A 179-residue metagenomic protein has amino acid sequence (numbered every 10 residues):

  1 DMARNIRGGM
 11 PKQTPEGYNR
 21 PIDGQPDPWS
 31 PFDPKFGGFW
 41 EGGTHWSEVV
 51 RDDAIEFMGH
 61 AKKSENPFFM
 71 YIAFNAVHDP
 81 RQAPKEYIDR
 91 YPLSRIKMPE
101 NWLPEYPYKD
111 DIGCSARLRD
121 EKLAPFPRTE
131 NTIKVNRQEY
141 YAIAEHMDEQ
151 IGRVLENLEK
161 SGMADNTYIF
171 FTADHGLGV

Functional and structural regions predicted by a protein language model:
M2-V179: Active-site-proximal cap/lid insertion segments
